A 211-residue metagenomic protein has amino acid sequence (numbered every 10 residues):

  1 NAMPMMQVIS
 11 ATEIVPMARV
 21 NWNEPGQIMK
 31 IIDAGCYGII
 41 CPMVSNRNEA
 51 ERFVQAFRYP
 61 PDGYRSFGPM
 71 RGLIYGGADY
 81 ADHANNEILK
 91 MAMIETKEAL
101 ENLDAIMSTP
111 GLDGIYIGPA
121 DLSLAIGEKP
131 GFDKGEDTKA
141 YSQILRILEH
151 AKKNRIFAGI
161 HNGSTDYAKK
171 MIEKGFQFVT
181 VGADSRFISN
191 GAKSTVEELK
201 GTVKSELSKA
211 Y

Functional and structural regions predicted by a protein language model:
N1-Y211: Expand to "…catalyze enediolate/carbanion chemistry for C-C bond making/breaking, isomerization, decarboxylation
